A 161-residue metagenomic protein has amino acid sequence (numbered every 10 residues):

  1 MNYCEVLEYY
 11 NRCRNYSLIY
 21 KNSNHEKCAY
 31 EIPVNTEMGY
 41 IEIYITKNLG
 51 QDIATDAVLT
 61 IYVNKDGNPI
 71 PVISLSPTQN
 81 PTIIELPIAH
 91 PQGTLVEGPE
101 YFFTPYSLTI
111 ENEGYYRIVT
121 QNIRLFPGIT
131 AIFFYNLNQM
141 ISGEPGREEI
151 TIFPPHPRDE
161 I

Functional and structural regions predicted by a protein language model:
E5-V34, I118, I123-I161: Extracellular beta-sheet/turn segments enriched in Thr/Pro/Gly and aliphatic residues
E31, N35-T55, Y62-G67: Structural motif
V34-T36, Q79, P99-F103, F126-G128: Surface-exposed coil/turn segments at beta-strand junctions on protein surfaces, enriched
K47, V63-K65, N112-G114, Q139-I141: Beta-strand elements of well-folded, non-transmembrane domains
I53-A57, Y101-F103: Short coil-to-beta strand junction motifs in C2/discoidin
D66-T94: Short, acidic Ser/Thr/Gly-rich low-complexity loop/linker segments typical of extracellular and cell-surface proteins
I83-E97, G146-D159: Surface-exposed intrinsically disordered loops and tails
G98-P105, I110-N122: A short, solvent-exposed loop/turn motif at the edges and junctions of modular extracellular/periplasmic domains
